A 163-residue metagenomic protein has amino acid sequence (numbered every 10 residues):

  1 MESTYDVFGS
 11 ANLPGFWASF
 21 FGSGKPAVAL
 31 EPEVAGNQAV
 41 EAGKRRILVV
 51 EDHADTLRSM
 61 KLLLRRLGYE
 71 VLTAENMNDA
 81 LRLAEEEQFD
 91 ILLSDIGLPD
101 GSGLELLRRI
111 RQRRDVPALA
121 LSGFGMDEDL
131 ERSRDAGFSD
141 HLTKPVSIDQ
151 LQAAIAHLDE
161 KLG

Functional and structural regions predicted by a protein language model:
N12-G15, V146-I155: C-terminal output helix
E51, E75, L98: Conserved acidic carboxylate
A54-L72: Two-component/phosphorelay signaling modules centered on CheY-like receiver
T73-I91, E131: Acidic, metal-coordinating helix/loop segments flanking the phosphotransfer/catalytic sites of two-component signaling
N76, S102-E105: Acidic catalytic/metal-coordinating carboxylates
R82, L104-D115, H157: Short amphipathic alpha-helix used as the core "switch/output" element in two-component signaling
D95, S122: Active-site residues of response regulator receiver
P99, M126: The feature encodes the CheY-like receiver
